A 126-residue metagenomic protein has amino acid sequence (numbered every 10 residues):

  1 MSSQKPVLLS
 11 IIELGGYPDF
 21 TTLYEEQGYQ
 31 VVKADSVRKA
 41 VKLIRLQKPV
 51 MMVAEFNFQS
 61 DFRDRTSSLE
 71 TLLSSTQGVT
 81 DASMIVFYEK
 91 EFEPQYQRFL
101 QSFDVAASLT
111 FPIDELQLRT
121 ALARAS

Functional and structural regions predicted by a protein language model:
M1-L23, S74-T80, D114-S126: Non-catalytic signal-transmission and effector/linker regions of two-component phosphorelay proteins
S10-I12, V86-E89: Short beta-strand/turn micro-motifs composed of small residues that flank or help shape donor/cofactor-binding pockets
Y17, A40, E93-P94: Flexible, glycine-rich phosphate/dinucleotide-binding loops and adjacent beta-alpha linkers at cofactor/substrate
F20-E26, S68-L72, Q95-F103: Short, aromatic/basic amphipathic alpha-helical patches
Q27-V31: A generic structural motif
K33, F87-S126: Output/docking surface of receiver
D35-M51, N57, D61: Acidic, metal-coordinating helix/loop segments flanking the phosphotransfer/catalytic sites of two-component signaling
M51-T76, T80, Y88-Y96: Conserved phosphotransfer microenvironments
